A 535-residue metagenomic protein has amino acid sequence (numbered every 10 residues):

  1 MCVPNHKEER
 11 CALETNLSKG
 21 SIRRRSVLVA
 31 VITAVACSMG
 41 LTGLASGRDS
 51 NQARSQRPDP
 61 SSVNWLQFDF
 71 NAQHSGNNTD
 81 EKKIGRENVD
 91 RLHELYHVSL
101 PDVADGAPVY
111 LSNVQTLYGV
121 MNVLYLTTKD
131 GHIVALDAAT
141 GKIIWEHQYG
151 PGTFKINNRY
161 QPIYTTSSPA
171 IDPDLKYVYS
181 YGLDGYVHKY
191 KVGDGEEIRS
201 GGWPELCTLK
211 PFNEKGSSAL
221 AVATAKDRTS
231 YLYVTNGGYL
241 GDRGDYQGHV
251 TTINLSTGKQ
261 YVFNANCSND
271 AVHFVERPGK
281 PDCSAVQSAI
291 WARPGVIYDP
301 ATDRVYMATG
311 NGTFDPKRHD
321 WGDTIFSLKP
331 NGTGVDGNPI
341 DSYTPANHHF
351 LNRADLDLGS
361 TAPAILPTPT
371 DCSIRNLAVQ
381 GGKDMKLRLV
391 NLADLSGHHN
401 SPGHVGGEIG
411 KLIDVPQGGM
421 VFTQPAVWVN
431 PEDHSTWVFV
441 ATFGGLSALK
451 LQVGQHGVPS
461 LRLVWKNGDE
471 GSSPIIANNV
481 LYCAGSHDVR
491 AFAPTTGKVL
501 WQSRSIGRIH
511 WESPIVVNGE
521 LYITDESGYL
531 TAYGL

Functional and structural regions predicted by a protein language model:
M1-R23: N-terminal secretory signal peptides that target proteins for export/translocation
R10, R23-R25, R48, R54: Basic polycationic patches enriched in arginine
A30-G40: Bacterial N-terminal signal peptides
R48-V89: Sequence/structural signature of beta-propeller modules and their immediately flanking N-terminal secretory/stalk
P58-S61, D80-D102, Q115-V120, G131-P162 (+7 more regions): Extracytoplasmic/lumenal domain signature
G106-N113, L124-L126: General structural concept
